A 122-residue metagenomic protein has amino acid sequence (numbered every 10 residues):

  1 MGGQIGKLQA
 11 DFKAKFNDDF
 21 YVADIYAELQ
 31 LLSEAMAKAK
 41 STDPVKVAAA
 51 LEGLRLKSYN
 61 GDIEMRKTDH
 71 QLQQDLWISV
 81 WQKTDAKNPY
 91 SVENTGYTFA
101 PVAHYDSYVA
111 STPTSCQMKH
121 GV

Functional and structural regions predicted by a protein language model:
M1-V122: Extracytosolic ligand-binding ectodomains
